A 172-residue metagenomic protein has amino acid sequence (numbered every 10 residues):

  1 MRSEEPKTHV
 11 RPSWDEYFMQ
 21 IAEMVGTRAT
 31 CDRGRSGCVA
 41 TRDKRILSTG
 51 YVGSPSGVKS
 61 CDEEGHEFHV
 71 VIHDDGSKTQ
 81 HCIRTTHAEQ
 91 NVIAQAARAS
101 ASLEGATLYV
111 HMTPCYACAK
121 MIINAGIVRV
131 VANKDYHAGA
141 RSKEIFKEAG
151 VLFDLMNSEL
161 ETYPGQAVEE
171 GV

Functional and structural regions predicted by a protein language model:
M1-V172: Zinc-dependent deaminase catalytic domain
